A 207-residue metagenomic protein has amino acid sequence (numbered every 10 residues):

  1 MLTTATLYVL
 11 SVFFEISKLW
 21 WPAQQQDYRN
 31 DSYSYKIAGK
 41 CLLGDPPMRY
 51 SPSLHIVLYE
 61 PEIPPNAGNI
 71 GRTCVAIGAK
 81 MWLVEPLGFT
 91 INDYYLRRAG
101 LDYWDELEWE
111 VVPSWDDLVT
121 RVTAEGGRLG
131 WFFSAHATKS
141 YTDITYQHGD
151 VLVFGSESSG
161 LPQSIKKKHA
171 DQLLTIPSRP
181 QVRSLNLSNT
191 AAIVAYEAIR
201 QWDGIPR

Functional and structural regions predicted by a protein language model:
L2-T4: Intrinsic low-complexity, disordered N-terminal segments enriched in polar/charged/small residues
V9-E15: Short hydrophobic alpha-helical segments enriched in small aliphatic residues
I16-K18, A23-R207: Post-transcriptional modification and biogenesis factors for structured RNAs of the translation apparatus
